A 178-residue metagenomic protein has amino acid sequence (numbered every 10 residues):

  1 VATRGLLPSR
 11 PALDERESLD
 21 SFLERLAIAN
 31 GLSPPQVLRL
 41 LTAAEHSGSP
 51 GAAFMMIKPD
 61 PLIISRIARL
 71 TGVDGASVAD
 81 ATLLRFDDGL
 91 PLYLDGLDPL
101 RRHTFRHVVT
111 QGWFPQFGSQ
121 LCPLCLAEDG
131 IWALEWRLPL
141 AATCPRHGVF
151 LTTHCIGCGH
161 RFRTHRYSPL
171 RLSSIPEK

Functional and structural regions predicted by a protein language model:
V1-F117, P123, G130: A structured, charge-rich N-terminal accessory region that forms the first stable segment of a protein and links
L6, V149-K178: Domain-exit/linker segments immediately C-terminal to small folded modules
L41-A44, R85, L140, F162 (+1 more regions): Residue-level signal for alpha-helical context at structural boundaries
G51-M55, D95, C144, F150 (+1 more regions): Short alpha-helix boundary/capping motifs
P59, E135-W136, R146-H147: Short, glycine/acidic-rich beta->alpha junctions
L97-T110, L124-D129, E135-A142, G159-Y167: Short Cys/His-rich Zn2+-coordinating modules
Q116-S119, L138, V149-T152: Processing junctions and N-termini across compartments
L121-C125, T143-R146, G157, K178: Short, cysteine/histidine-rich loop/knuckle motifs that typically chelate Zn2+
